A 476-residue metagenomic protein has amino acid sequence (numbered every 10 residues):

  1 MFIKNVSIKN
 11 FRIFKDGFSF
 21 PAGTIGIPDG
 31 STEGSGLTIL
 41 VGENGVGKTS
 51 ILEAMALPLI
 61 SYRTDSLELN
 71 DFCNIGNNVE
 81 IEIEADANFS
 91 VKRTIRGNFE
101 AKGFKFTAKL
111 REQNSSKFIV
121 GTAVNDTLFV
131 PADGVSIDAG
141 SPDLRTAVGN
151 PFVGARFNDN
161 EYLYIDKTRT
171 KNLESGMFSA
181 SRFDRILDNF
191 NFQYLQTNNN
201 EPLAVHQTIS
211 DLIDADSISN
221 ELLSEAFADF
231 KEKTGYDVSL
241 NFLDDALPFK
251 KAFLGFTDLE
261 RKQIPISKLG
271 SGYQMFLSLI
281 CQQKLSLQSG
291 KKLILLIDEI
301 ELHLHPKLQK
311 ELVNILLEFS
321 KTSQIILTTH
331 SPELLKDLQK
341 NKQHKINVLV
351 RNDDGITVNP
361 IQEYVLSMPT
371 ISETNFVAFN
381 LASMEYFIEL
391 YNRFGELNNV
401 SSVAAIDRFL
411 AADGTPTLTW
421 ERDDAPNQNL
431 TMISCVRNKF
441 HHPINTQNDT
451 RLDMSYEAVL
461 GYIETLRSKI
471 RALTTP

Functional and structural regions predicted by a protein language model:
M1-L69, P248-F376, A382: Switch/communication elements of ASCE P-loop NTPase nucleotide-binding domains
K9, K167-F276, C281-I294, T431-V436 (+1 more regions): Extended helical coiled-coil dimerization/tether regions that scaffold and oligomerize large DNA-maintenance assemblies
E43, F72-I75, G149-N160, D424 (+1 more regions): A general structural signal for short secondary-structure junctions and capping/turn motifs
L52-T107, R111: Conserved P-loop NTP-binding catalytic core
L67-D71, D86, R111-P131: Core Rossmann-like FAD-binding/catalytic domain of the broad FAD-dependent monooxygenase superfamily
G76-I81, F157-Y162, K292, K321 (+1 more regions): Short glycine-/polar-rich loops that comprise or flank the Walker A/P-loop and associated switch/sensor motifs
T107-S115, P131-K233, F376-A382, E389-N398 (+2 more regions): Coupling/switch segment of ABC-type P-loop NTPase heads
N314-E318, P332-P476: RecA-like P-loop NTPase motor core
